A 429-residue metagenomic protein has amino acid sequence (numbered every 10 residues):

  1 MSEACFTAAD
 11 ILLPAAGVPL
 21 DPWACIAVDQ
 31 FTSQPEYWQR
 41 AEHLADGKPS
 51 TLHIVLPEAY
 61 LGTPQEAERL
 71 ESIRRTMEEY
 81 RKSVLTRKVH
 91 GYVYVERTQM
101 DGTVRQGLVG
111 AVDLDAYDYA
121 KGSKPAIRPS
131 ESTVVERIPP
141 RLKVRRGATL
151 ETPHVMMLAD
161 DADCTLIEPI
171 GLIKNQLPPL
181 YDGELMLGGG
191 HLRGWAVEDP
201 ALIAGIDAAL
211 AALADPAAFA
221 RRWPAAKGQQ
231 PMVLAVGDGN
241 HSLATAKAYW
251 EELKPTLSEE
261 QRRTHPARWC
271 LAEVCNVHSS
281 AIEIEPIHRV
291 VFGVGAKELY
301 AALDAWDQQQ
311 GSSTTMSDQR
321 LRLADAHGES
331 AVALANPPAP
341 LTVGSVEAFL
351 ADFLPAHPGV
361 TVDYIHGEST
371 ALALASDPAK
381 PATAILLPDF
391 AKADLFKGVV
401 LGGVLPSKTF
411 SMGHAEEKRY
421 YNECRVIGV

Functional and structural regions predicted by a protein language model:
M1-G190, G194, E198, R221-P224 (+2 more regions): N-terminal extension/subdomain marker
L158, V236-G237, E273, L386-L387: Short beta-strand segments
M186-A209, L334-P338: Glycine-rich phosphate-binding "P-loop"
A212-L257: Active-site beta-strand/loop microenvironment that shapes enzyme catalytic pockets
W223, Q308-L323, T361-Y364, D377-P378 (+1 more regions): Metal-assisted phosphate- and nucleotidyl-transfer catalytic regions
N240-A302: Catalytic or ion-translocation cores adjacent to nucleophile or general acid/base/metal-coordination motifs in diverse
V274-T342: C-terminal amphipathic alpha-helical segment
G344-V429: Charged substrate- and nucleic-acid-binding regions of tRNA-handling and nucleotidyl-transfer enzymes, centered on
